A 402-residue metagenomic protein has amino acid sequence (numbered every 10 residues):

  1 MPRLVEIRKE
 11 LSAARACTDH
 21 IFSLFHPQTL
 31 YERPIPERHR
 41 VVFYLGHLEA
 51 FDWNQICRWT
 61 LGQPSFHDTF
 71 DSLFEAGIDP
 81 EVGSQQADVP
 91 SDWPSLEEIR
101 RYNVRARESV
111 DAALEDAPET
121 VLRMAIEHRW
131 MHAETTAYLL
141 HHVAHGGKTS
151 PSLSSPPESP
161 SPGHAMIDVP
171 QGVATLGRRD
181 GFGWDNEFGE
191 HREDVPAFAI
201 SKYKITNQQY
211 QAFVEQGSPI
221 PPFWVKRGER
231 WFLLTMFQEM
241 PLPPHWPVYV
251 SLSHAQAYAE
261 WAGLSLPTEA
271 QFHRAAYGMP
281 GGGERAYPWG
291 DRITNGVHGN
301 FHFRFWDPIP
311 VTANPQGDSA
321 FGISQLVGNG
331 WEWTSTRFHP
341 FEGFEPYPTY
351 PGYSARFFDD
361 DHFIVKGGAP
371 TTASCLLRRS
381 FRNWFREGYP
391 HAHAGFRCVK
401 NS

Functional and structural regions predicted by a protein language model:
M1-H39, F43-H47, F51, R58-S109 (+10 more regions): Disulfide-stabilized, aromatic/cysteine-rich ligand-recognition loop
A125, R129-M131, T135, L139-G183 (+2 more regions): Functional-site microenvironments in short loops/helix caps that host divalent-cation chemistry
F213-Q216: Core segments of cupin and vicinal oxygen chelate
